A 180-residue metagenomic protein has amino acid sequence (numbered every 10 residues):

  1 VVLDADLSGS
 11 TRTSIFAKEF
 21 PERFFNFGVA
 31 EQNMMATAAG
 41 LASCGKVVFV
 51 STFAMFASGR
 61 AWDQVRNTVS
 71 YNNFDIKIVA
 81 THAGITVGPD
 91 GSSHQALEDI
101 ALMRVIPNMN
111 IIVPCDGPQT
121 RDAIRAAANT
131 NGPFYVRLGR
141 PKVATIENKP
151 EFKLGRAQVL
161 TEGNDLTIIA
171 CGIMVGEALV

Functional and structural regions predicted by a protein language model:
V1-R137, K142: Thiamine diphosphate
G9-K18, V87-G88, N129, G139-V180: Thiamine diphosphate
